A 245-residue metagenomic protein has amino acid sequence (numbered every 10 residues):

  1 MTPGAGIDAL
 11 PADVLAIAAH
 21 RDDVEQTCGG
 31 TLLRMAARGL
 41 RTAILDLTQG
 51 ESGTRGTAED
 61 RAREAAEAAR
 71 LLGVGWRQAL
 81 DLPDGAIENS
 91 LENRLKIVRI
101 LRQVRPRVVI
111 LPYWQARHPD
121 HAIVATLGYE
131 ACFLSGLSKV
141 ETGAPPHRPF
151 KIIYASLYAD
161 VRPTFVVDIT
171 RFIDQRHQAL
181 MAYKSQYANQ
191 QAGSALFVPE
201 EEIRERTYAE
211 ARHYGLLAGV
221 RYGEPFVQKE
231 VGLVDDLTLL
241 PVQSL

Functional and structural regions predicted by a protein language model:
M1-L15, L91-L245: Metal-dependent de-N-acetylase/amidase catalytic core
M1-V104, V227, L239-P241: Active-site rim/loop-helix segments in enzyme catalytic domains that contact anionic ligands
